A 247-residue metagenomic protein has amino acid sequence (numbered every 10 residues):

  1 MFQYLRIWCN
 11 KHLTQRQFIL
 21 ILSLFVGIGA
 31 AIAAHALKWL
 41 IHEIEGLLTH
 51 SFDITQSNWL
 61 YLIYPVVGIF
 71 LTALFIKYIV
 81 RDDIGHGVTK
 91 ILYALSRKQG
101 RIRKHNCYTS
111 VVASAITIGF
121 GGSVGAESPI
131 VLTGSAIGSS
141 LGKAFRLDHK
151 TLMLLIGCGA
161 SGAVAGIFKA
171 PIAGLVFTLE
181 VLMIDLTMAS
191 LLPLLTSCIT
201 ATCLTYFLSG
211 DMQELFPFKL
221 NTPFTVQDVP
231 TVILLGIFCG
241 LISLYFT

Functional and structural regions predicted by a protein language model:
M1-T247: Alpha-helical transmembrane segments and immediately membrane-proximal extracytoplasmic
